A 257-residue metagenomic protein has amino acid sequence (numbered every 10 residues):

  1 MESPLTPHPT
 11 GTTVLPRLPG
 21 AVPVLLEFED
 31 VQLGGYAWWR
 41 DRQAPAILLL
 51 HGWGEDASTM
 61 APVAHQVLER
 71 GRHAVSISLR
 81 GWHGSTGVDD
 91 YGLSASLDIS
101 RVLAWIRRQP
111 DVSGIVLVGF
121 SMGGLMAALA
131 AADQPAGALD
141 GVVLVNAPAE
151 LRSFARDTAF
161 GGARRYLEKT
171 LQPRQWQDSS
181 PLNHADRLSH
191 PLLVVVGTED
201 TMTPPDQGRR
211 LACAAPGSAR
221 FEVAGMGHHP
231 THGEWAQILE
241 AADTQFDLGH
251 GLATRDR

Functional and structural regions predicted by a protein language model:
S3-R40: N-terminal cap/lid segment of alpha/beta-hydrolase-fold proteins
W53-H65: The serine-hydrolase catalytic nucleophile loop
L68-T86: Conserved alpha/beta-hydrolase
D90-Q109: Alpha/beta-hydrolase active-site loop
L129-R174: Hydrolase active-site cap/lid region
L188, V194-V196, D200: Short beta-strand/loop motif that positions the catalytic acidic residue of the alpha/beta-hydrolase fold
T201-Q207: Conserved alpha/beta-hydrolase "acid-adjacent" motif
C213, G217-R257: C-terminal catalytic histidine-bearing segment of alpha/beta-hydrolase fold enzymes
